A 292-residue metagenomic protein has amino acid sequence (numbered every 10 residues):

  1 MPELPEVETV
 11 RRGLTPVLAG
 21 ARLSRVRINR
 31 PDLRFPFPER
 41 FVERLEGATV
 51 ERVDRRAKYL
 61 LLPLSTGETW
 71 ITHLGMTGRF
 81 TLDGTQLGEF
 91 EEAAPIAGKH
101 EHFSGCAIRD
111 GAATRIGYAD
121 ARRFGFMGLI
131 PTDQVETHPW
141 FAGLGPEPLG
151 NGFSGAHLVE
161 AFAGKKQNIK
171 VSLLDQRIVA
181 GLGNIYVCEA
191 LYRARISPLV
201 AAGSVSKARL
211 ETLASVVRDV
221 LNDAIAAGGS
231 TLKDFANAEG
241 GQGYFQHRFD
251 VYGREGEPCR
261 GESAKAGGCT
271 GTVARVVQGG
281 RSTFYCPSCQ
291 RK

Functional and structural regions predicted by a protein language model:
M1-G125, V251-P258, R281-K292: A cross-family signal for N-terminal binding/gating loops and helix N-caps that shape access to the active site
M1-L4, P148, G152, S206-A214: Generic detection of long, well-ordered alpha-helical segments
R22-F41, H157-K292: Basic, nucleic-acid-binding surfaces and adjacent catalytic neighborhoods in DNA/RNA-processing proteins
R40, R44, S65-G67, A113 (+6 more regions): Short, glycine- and charge-enriched coil/turn segments that flank and shape catalytic ligand pockets
V53, M127, V273-R275: Generic structural motif
W70-G181, Y186-R193, A201: Phosphate/anion-contacting hairpin/loop surfaces
